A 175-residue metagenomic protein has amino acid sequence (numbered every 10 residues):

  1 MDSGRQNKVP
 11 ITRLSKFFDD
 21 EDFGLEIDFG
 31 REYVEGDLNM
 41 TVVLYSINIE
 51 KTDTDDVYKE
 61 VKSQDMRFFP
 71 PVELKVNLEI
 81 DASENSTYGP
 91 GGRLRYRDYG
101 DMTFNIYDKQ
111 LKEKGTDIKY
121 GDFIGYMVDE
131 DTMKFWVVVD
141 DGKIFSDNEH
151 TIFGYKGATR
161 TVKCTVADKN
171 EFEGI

Functional and structural regions predicted by a protein language model:
M1-N77: Active-site-proximal polar cores
V42, K112-D129: Short coil-to-beta transition motif at edge beta-strands of beta-rich domains
K59-N105: Short beta-strand/loop turn elements enriched in aromatics
T87-Y88, T103, G142-T165: Short, solvent-exposed secondary-structure boundary/capping segments
G100-M102, Y120-D122, T132-K134, A158-R160: Core residues of folded domains in eukaryotic genome-function proteins
G100-T116: Short alpha-helix capping/helix-loop boundary micro-motifs
I124-E149: Short beta-strand and beta-hairpin "edge-sheet" elements
E171-I175: Intrinsically disordered, low-complexity terminal/linker regions enriched in Pro/Ser/Gly and acidic residues
